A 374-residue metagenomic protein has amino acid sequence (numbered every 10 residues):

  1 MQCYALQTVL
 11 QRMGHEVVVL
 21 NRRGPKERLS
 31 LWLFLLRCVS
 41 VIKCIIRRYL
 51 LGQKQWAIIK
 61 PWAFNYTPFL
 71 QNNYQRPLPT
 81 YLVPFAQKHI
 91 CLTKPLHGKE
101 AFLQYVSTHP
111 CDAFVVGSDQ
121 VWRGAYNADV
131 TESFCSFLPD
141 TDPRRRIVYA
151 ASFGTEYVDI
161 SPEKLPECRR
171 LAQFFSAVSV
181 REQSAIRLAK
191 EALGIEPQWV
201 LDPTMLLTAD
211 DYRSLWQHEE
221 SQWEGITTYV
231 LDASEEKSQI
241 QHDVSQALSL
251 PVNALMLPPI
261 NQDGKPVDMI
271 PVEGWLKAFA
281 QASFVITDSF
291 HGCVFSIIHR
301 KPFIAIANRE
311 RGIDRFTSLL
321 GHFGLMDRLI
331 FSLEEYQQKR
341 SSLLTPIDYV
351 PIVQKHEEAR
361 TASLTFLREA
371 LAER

Functional and structural regions predicted by a protein language model:
M1-R374: Active-site anion-handling motifs in enzyme catalytic cores
